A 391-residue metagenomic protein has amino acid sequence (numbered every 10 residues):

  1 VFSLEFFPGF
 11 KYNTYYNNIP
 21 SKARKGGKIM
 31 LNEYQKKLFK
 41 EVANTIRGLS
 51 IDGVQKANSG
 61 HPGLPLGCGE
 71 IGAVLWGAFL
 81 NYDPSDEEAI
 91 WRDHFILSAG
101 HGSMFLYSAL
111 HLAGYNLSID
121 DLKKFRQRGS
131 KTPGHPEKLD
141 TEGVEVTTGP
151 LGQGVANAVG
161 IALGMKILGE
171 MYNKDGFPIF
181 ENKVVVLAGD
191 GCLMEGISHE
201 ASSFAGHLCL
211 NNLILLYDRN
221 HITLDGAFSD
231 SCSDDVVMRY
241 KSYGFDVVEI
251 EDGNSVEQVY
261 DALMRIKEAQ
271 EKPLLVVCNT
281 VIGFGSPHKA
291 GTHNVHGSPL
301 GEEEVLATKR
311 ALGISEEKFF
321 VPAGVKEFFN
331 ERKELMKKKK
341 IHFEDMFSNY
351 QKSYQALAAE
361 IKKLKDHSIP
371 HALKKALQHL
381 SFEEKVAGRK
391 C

Functional and structural regions predicted by a protein language model:
V1-I29: Short, Lys/Arg-enriched N-terminal segments with co-localized hydrophobic residues within the first ~10-30 amino acids
F6, F10-T14, G244, K333 (+1 more regions): Prokaryotic Sec-type signal peptides and long signal-anchor helices with extended Leu/Ile/Val-rich h-regions
F7, R24-K25, T132, G283 (+2 more regions): Intrinsically disordered, low-complexity segments enriched in small/polar residues
F7, Y15, G301, A307-A311 (+1 more regions): Intrinsically disordered, low-complexity serine/threonine-rich segments
I29-K183, K326-E327, E331-C391: Thiamine diphosphate
P84-S85, E137-R332: Glycine-rich ThDP/TPP pyrophosphate-binding loop and its adjacent helix/strand module within ThDP-dependent enzymes
